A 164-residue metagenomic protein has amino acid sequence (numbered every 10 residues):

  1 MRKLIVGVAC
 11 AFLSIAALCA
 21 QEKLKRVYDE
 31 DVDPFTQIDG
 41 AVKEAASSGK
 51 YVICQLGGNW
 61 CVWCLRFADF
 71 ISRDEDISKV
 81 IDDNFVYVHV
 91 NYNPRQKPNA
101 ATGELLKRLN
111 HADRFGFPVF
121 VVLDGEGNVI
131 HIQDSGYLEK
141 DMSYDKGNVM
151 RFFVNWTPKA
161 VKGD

Functional and structural regions predicted by a protein language model:
M1-L4: Positively charged n-region of N-terminal signal peptides that target proteins for export
G7-A16: Bacterial N-terminal signal peptides
L18-E22: Boundary at the C-terminal end of the N-terminal hydrophobic targeting segment
V32-P34, I77-A101: Thiol-based oxidoreductase modules, predominantly thioredoxin-like and allied folds used for disulfide exchange
P34-V52: A short beta-strand-turn-helix
S48-V62: Short active-site neighborhood of thiol/selenol oxidoreductases, capturing the structured segment around
C64-D82: Typically the conserved alpha-helix immediately C-terminal to a functionally engaged Cys/Sec in thioredoxin-like
H111-G163: Non-catalytic, surface beta->alpha helical segment in thiol-disulfide oxidoreductase systems
